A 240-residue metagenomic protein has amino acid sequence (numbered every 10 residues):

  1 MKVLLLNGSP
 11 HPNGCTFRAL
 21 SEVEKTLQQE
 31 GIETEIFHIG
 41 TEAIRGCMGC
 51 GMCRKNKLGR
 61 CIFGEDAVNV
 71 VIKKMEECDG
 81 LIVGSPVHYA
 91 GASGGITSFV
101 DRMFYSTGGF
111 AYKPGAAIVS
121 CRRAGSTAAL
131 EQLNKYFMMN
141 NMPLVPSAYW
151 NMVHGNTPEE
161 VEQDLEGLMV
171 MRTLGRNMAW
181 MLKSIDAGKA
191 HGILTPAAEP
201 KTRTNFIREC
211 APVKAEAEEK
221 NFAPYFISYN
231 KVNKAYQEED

Functional and structural regions predicted by a protein language model:
K2-E30: N-terminal beta1-alpha1 ligand-phosphate binding loop
L6-G8, I39, V119-R122: Cofactor-binding loop segments of dinucleotide-utilizing enzymes, especially the Rossmann-like FAD- and NAD(P)+-binding
K25-I32, M52, G80, D101-G108 (+3 more regions): Generic secondary-structure signature for well-ordered alpha-helical cores
I32-E42: A short beta-strand-loop structural module common to alpha/beta enzyme folds
E42-M75, E199-A217, A223: Cysteine-cluster motifs in flexible loop/terminal segments that predominantly coordinate metals
I62-Y149: Helix-loop-strand module that forms the ligand-binding subsite of alpha/beta enzymes
P143-D240: Glycine-rich phosphate/pyrophosphate-binding loop and the adjoining helix
